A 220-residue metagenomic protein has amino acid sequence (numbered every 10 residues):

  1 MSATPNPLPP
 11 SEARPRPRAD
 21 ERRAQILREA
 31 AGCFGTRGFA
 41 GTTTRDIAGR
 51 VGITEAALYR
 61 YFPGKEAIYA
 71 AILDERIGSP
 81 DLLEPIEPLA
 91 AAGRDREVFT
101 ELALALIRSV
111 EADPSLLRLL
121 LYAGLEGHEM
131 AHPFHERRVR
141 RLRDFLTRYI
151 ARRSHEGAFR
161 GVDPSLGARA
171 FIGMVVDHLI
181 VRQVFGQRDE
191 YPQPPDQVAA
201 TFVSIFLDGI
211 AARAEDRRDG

Functional and structural regions predicted by a protein language model:
M1-E21, P85-P88, A214-G220: N-terminal intrinsically disordered/low-complexity leader segments
A3, R108-A112, R143, R148 (+3 more regions): Amphipathic C-terminal alpha-helical segment
R22-A30, I47, I72-R76, P80 (+1 more regions): Generic hydrophobic, amphipathic alpha-helix propensity
Q25, C33-A67, A71-I72: Helix-turn-helix
I26-F34, L106, F206: Short hydrophobic clusters on alpha-helical segments that form packing/core surfaces in small helical domains
E84-S115, G167-F171, A199: Hydrophobic alpha-helical connector segments
V110-H132, I180-F185: Amphipathic alpha-helical segments used for helix-helix packing
A112, L119, E129-E156, S165-L166 (+1 more regions): Amphipathic alpha-helical packing segments from all-alpha helical-bundle domains
